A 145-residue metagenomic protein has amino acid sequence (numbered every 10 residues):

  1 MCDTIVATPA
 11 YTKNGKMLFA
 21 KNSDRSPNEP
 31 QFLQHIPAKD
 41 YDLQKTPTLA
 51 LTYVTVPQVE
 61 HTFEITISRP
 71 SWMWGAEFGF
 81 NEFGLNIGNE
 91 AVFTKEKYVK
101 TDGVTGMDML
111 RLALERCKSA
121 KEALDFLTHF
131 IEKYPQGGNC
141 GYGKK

Functional and structural regions predicted by a protein language model:
M1-G106, F126-K145: A contiguous strand-loop segment
V99, M109-R116: Second-shell loop/turn segments in exported
M107-D108, K121: A structural signal for well-ordered alpha-helical segments within the folded catalytic domains of diverse enzymes
R116-L124: Short, charged, surface-exposed loops that flank catalytic or proteolytic processing sites
